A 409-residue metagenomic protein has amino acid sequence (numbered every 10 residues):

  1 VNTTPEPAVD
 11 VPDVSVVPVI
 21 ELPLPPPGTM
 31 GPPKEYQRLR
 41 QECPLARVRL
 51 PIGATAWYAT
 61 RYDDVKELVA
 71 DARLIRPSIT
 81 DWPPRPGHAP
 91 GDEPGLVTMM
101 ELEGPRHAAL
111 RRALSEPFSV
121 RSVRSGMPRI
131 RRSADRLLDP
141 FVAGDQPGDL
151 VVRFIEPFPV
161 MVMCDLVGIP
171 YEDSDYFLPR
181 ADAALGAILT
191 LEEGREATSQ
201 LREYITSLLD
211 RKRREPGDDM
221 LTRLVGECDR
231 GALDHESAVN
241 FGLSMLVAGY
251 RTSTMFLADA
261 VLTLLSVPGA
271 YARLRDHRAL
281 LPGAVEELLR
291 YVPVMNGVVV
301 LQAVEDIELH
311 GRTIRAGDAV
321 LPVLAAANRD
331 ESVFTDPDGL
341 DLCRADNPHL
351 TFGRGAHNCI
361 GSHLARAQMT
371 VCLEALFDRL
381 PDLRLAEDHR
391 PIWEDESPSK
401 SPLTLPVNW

Functional and structural regions predicted by a protein language model:
V1-W409: Cytochrome P450
